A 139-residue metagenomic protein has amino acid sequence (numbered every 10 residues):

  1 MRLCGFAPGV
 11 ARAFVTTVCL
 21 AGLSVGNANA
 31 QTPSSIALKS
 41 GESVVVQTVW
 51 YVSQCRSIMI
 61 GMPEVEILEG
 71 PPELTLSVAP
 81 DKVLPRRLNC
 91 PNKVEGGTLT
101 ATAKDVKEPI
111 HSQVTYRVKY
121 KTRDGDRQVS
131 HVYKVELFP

Functional and structural regions predicted by a protein language model:
R2-V15: Bacterial N-terminal signal peptides that target proteins for export
R12-S24: Bacterial N-terminal signal peptides
S24-A30: Sec/Tat signal peptide C-region and signal peptidase I cleavage site
Q31-L68: Extracellular ectodomain surface segments
K39, E66-G70, S77-A79, T102-K104 (+1 more regions): A structural detector for beta-sheet-dominated domains
R56-N92: Surface-exposed or secretory-pathway low-complexity segments enriched in glycine-proline and Ser/Thr/acidic residues
T98-D124: A short beta-strand micro-motif common to beta-rich folds, especially ectodomain repeats
R123-P139: C-terminal edge beta-strand
